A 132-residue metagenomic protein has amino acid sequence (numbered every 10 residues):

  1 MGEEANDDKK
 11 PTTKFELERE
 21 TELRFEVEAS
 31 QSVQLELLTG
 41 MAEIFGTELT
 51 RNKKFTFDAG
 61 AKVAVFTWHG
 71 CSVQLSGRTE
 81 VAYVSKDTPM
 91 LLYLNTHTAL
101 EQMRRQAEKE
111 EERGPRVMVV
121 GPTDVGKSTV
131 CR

Functional and structural regions predicted by a protein language model:
M1-R105: Long, basic/Gly/Ser/Thr-rich N-terminal segments that mediate initial subcellular attachment or targeting
R105-G114: Phosphate-binding P-loop
P115-R132: Glycine-rich phosphate-binding P-loop
